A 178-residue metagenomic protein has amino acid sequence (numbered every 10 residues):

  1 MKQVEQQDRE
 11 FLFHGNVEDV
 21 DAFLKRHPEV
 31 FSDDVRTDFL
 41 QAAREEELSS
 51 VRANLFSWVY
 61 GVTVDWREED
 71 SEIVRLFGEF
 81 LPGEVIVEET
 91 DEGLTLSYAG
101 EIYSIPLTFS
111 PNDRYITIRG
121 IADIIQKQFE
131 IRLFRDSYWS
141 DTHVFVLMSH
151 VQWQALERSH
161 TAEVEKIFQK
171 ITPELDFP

Functional and structural regions predicted by a protein language model:
M1-P178: Contiguous interface-forming segments/domains that mediate binding rather than catalysis
